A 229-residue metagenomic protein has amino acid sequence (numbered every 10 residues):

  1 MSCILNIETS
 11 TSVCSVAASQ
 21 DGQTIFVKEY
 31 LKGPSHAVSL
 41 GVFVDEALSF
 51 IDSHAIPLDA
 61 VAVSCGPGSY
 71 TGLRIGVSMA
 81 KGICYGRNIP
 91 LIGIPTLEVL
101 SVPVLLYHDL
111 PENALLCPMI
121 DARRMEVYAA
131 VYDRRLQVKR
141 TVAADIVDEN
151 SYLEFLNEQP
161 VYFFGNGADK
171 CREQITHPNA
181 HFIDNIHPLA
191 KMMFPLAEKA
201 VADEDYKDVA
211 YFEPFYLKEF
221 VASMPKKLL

Functional and structural regions predicted by a protein language model:
M1, D203-E204, S223-L229: SAM-dependent methyltransferases
M1-P67: N-terminal beta-alpha supersecondary unit
Q23, S35, P90-P188, Y216 (+2 more regions): Surface "functional belts" at beta-alpha junctions
L31-S39, Y70, R74, S78 (+2 more regions): Residues at secondary-structure transition points
S49-L58, Y85-I94, D109-E112: Phosphate-handling active-site elements
A62-T96: DPxDG-like acidic metal-binding loop motif
D184-F215: Glycine-rich phosphate-binding/hydrolytic loop that grips phosphoryl groups
